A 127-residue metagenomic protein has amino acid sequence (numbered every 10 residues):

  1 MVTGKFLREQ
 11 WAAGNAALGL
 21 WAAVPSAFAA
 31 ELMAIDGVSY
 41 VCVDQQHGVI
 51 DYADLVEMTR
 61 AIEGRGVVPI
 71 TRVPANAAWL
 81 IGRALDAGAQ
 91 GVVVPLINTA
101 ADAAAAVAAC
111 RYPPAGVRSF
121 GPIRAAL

Functional and structural regions predicted by a protein language model:
M1-G19, A23: N-terminal amphipathic alpha-helix/helix-capping segment at the start of soluble metabolic enzymes
A16-A22, V41-V43, P69-V73, V92-V94: Hydrophobic faces of well-ordered beta-strands that scaffold small-molecule active sites in alpha/beta enzyme cores
A22-I35, A75-R83: Short, acidic/polar
A23-P25, Q46-G48, P74-N76, I97 (+1 more regions): Active-site beta-loop-alpha junctions enriched in small/polar residues
A29-E57: Glycine-rich, proline-tolerant flexible connector loops at the mouths of alpha/beta enzymes
D36-Y40, D86-G91, R111-Y112: Glycine-enriched alpha-helix->loop->beta-strand junction motifs that scaffold or abut catalytic
Y52-A78, G82-D86, C110-A115: Alpha-helix-loop-beta-strand connector modules within alpha/beta enzyme cores
W79, G91-L127: Conserved anion-binding
